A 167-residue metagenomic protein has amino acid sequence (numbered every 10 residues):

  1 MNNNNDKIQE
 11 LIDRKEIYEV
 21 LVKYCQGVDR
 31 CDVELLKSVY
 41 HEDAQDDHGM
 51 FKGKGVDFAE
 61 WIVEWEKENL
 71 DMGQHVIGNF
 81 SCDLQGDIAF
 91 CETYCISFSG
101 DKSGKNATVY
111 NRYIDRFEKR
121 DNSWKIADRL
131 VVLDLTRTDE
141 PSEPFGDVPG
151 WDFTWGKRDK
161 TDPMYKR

Functional and structural regions predicted by a protein language model:
M1-Q26, R30, E34-S38, E42: Short, low-complexity N-terminal intrinsically disordered segments enriched in polar/charged residues
L11-K15, L70, G104: Short helix-capping and inter-helix turn/linker motifs at the boundaries of alpha-helical repeat units
I12-K15, W61, Y94, S99 (+2 more regions): Binding-site signature for planar aromatic cofactors or substrates
V28, Y40, C95-S97, L130-L133: Short beta-strand segments enriched in hydrophobic/aromatic residues within well-folded beta-rich domains
V33-K102: A solvent-exposed, acidic/Ser-Thr-rich amphipathic alpha-helical stretch
H75-I77, T108-I114: Short, surface-exposed coil-to-beta transition loops
F90, R112-P144, W151: Short beta-strand edge/turn micro-motifs at domain boundaries
R137-R167: Acidic/histidine-enriched, glycine/proline-rich intrinsically disordered or flexible terminal extensions
